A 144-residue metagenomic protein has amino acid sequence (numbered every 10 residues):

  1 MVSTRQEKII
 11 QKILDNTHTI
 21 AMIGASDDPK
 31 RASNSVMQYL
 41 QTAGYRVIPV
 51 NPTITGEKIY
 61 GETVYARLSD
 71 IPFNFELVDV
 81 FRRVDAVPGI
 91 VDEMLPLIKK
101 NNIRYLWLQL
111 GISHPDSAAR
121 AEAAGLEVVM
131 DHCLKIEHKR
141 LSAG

Functional and structural regions predicted by a protein language model:
M1-R82, P88-G144: Structural/interface elements that position substrates and couple domains in central-metabolism enzymes
